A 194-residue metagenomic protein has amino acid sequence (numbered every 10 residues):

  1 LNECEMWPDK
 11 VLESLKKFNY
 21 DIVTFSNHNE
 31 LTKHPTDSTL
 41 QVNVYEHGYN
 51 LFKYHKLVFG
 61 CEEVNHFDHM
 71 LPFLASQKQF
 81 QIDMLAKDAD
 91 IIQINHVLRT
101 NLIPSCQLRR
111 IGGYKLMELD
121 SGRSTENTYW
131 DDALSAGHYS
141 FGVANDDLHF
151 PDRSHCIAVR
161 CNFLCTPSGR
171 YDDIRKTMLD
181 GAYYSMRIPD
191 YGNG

Functional and structural regions predicted by a protein language model:
L1-P104, R110-G112, E118-D132, A136 (+2 more regions): A metal-dependent hydrolase metal-coordination microenvironment
G137-S140, L148-G194: C-terminal functional module detector
